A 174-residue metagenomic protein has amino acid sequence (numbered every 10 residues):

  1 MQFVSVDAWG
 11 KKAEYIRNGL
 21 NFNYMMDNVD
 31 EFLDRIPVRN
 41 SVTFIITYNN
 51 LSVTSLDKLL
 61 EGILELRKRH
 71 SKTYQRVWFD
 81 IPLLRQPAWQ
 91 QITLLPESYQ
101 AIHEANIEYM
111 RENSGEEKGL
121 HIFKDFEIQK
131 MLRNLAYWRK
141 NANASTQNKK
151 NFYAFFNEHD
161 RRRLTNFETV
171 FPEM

Functional and structural regions predicted by a protein language model:
M1-L84: Radical SAM/AdoMet-radical enzyme domain recognition
Y48-T54, K72-A105, E116-G119, K124-L135: Flexible glycine/acidic-rich beta-alpha junction loops that bind and position SAM and/or redox cofactors in anaerobic
E104, R111-M174: Radical SAM enzyme core and accessory elements
